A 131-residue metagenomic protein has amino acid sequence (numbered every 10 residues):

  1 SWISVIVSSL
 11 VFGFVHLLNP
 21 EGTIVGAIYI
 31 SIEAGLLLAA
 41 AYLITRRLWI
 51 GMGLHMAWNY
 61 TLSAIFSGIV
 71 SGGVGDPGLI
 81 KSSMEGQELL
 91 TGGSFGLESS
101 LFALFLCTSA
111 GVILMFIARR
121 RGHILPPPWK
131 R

Functional and structural regions predicted by a protein language model:
S1-R131: Transmembrane helix-loop-helix hairpins at the membrane interface of multi-pass integral membrane proteins
